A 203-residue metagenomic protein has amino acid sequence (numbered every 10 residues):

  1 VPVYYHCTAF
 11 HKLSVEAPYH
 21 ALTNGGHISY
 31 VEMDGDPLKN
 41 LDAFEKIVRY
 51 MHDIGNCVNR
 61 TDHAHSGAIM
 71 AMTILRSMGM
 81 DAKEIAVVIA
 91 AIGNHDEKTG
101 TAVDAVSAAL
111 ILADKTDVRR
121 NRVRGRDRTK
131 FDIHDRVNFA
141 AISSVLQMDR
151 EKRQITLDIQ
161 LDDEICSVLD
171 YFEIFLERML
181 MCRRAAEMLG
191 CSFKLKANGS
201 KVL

Functional and structural regions predicted by a protein language model:
V1-H6, V15, Y19-T23, N56-S66 (+1 more regions): Active-site metal-coordination segments of metallo-dependent hydrolases
V3-C7, T23-H27, E32, A71 (+1 more regions): Buried hydrophobic packing segments
V31-M148: Divalent metal-dependent catalytic cores for phosphoryl transfer on phosphate-bearing substrates
R120-L203: Terminal helices and disordered tails flanking the catalytic cores of nucleotide-processing hydrolases
